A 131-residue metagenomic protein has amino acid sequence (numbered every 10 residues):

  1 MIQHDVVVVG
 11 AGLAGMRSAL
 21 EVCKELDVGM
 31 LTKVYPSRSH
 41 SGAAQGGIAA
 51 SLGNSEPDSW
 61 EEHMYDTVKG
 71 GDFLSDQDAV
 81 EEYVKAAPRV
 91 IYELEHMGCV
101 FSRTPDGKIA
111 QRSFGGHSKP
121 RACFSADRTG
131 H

Functional and structural regions predicted by a protein language model:
M1-Q3: Short helix-loop-beta connector
D5-M30: N-terminal Rossmann-like FAD-binding beta1-loop-alpha1 element of flavoenzymes
T32, P36-H131: Conserved N-terminal/central alpha/beta ligand/cofactor-binding core
